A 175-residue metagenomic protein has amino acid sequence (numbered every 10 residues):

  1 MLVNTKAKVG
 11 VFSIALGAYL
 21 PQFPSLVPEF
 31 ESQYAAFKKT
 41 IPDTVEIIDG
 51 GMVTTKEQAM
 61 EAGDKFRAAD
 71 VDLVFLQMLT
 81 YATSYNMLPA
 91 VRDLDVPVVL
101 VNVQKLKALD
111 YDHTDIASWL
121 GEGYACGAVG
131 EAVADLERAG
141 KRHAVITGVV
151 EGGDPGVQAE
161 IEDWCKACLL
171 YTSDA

Functional and structural regions predicted by a protein language model:
M1-V53: N-terminal glycine-rich anion-binding loop in soluble enzyme alpha/beta folds
M52-D64, V157: Structural motif
A59-V71, M87-A90: Short, well-structured alpha-helical segments in soluble
V71-T80, V99-V101: Periplasmic-binding protein-like
P89-I116, L120-A128: Short, acidic/small-residue loops that bind anionic groups at enzyme active sites
D112-E160: Short, glycine-/small-residue-rich phosphate/pyrophosphate-handling segment
Y171-D174: Conserved small/polar residues in nucleotide/adenosyl-binding loops
